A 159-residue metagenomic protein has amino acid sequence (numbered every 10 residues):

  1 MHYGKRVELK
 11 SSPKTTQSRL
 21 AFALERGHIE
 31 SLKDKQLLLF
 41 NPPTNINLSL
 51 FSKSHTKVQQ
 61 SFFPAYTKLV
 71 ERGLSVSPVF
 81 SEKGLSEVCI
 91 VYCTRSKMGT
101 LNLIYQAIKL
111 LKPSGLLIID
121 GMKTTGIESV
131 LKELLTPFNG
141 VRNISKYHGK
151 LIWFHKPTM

Functional and structural regions predicted by a protein language model:
M1-K35, M159: S-adenosyl-L-methionine
G4-K5, M122-M159: Non-catalytic substrate-recognition/targeting regions of SAM-dependent transferases
R26-K33, F80-K83, I108-K109: Glycine-rich helix-loop-beta junction characteristic of Rossmann-like nucleotide cofactor-binding loops
E30-N47: Conserved class I S-adenosyl-L-methionine
Q36-N41, S54-S61, F154: Short, hydrophobic beta-strand segments that form beta-sheet elements in well-ordered domains
N45-S75: Class I SAM-dependent methyltransferase SAM/SAH-binding core
S77-K97: A short acidic, Gly/Pro-enriched loop at the edge of an enzyme's catalytic core that lines a small-molecule cofactor
L101-L116: A short glycine-rich, Lys/Arg-flanked "PGG" loop and its adjoining helix->strand segment in the class I
